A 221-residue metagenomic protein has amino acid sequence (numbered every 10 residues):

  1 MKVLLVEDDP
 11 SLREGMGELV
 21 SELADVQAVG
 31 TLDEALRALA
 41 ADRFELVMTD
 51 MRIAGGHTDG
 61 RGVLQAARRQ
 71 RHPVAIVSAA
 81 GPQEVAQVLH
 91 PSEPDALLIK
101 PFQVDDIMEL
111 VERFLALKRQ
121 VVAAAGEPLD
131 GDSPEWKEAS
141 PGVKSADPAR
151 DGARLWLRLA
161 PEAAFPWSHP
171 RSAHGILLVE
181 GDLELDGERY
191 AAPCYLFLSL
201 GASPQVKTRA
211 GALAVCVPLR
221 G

Functional and structural regions predicted by a protein language model:
L4, G17, Q27-G56, R69 (+1 more regions): Acidic, metal-coordinating helix/loop segments flanking the phosphotransfer/catalytic sites of two-component signaling
E7: Conserved acidic carboxylate
H57-H72, G81: Short amphipathic alpha-helix used as the core "switch/output" element in two-component signaling
V77-S78: Hydrophobic/aromatic residues positioned on beta-strands within the core alpha/beta folds
E84, F102-V111: C-terminal output helix
E109-D151: A short, N-terminal "cap"/entry segment at the start of jelly-roll beta-barrel domains of the cupin/DSBH fold
A139-P170, R189-A192, L200-S203: Conserved short histidine dyad/triad with adjacent acidic residue
P161, P170-L185: Glycine- and acidic-residue-biased ligand/ion/polar-headgroup-sensing regions
